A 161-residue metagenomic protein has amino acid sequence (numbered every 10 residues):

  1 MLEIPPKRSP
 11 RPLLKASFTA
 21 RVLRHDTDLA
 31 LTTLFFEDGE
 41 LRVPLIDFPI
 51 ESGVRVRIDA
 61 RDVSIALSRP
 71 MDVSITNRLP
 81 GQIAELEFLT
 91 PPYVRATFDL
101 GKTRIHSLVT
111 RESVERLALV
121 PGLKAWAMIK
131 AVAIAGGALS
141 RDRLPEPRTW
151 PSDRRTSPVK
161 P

Functional and structural regions predicted by a protein language model:
M1-E40, A66: Internal alpha/beta loop-helix hairpins
K7, R11-L13, E40-E87, R104-P161: Glycine/charge-rich catalytic "coupling/switch" loops of P-loop NTPases
L23-D26, E87, D99: Well-ordered beta-strand positions
D28-T33, T90-T97: Short aromatic-glycine-enriched beta-strand elements
L34-R42, A96-I105: Short solvent-exposed strand/turn elements
